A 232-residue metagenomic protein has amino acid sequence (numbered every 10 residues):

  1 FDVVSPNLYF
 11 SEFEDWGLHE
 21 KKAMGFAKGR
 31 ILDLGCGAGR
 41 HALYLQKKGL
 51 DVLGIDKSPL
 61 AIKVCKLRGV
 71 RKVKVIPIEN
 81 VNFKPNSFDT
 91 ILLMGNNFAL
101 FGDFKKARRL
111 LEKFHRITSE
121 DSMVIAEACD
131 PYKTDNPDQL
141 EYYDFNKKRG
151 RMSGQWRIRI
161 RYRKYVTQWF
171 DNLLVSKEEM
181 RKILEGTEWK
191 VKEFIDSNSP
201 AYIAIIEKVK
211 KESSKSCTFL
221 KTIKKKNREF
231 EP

Functional and structural regions predicted by a protein language model:
F1-F26: S-adenosyl-L-methionine
K28-G37: Conserved class I S-adenosyl-L-methionine
S58-P59: Conserved SAM/SAH-binding beta-strand->alpha-helix loop
G69-V81: Conserved SAM-binding strand-loop segment of SAM-dependent methyltransferases
E79-I91: A short acidic, Gly/Pro-enriched loop at the edge of an enzyme's catalytic core that lines a small-molecule cofactor
F88-R108: A short SAM/SAH-binding and catalytic strip from SAM-dependent methyltransferases
A107-E120: A short glycine-rich, Lys/Arg-flanked "PGG" loop and its adjoining helix->strand segment in the class I
S119-R181: SAM-dependent methyltransferase
